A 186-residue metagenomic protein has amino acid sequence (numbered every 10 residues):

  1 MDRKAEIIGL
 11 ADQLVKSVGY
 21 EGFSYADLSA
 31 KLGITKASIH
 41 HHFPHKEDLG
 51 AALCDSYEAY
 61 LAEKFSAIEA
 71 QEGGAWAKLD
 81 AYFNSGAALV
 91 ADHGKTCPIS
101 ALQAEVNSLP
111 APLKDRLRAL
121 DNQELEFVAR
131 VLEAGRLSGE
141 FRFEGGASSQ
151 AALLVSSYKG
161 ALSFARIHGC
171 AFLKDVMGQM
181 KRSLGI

Functional and structural regions predicted by a protein language model:
E6, L10-D48, A52: Helix-turn-helix
Q13, S17, H45, A67 (+7 more regions): Conserved amphipathic alpha-helical interaction elements at protein-protein interfaces in regulatory, energy-coupling
A52, S56, S66-K95, A147-L154: Hydrophobic alpha-helical connector segments
A62, D92, T96, A111-L137 (+2 more regions): Amphipathic alpha-helical packing segments from all-alpha helical-bundle domains
K78, A91-P112: Amphipathic alpha-helical segments used for helix-helix packing
A81-L89, N122-E126, R130-A134, S138 (+2 more regions): C-terminal peripheral helix-coil segments that are non-catalytic and often amphipathic
F143-S163, D175-Q179: Hydrophobic alpha-helical segments that form the core of small-molecule binding pockets and/or dimer interfaces
